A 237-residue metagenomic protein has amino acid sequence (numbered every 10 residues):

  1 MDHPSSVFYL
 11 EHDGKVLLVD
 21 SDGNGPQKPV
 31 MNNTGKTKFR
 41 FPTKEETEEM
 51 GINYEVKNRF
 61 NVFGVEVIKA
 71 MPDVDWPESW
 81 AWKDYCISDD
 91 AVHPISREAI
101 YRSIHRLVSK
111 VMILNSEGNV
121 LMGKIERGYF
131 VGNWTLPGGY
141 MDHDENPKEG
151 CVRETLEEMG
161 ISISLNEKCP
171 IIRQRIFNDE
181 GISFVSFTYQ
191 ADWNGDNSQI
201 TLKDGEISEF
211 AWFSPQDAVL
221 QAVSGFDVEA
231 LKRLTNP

Functional and structural regions predicted by a protein language model:
M1-N33, E98-T135, E167, A191-W193: N-terminal strand-loop-strand
M1-P77, A81: Intrinsically disordered, low-complexity, charged terminal extensions of DNA damage-control enzymes
M1-S5, V65-M112, S116: Acidic, metal-coordinating catalytic segment for phosphate/diphosphate chemistry, firing primarily on the Nudix
M31-E55, T135-I171, Y189: The catalytic Nudix box helix
N61-V62, I100-R102, I172-S186: Acidic pyrophosphate-coordinating catalytic loop
S186-N197: Phosphate/ribose-recognition catalytic cores of enzymes acting on nucleotide-derived substrates
A218-V219: A generic structural signal for short hydrophobic patches within well-formed alpha-helices
